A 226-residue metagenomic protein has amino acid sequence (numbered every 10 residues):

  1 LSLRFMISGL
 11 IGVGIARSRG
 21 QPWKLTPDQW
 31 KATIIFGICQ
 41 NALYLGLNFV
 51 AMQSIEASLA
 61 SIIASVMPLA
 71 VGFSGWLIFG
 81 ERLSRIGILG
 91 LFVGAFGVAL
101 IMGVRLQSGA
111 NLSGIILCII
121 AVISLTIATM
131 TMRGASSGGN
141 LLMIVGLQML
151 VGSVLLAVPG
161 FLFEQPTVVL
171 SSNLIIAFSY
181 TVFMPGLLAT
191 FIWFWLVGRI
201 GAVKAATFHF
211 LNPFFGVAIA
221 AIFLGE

Functional and structural regions predicted by a protein language model:
L1-S8, F49-P68, N111-S124, S171-G186: Structural signature of hydrophobic alpha-helical transmembrane segments
R4, A51, L77-F79, L83 (+5 more regions): Hydrophobic/aromatic residues within transmembrane alpha-helices of multi-pass small-molecule transporters
M6, V13, G37-A42, G46 (+6 more regions): Hydrophobic/small/kink-forming positions within alpha-helical transmembrane segments of polytopic membrane proteins
S8-G12, V71-F73, L77, S108-E164 (+2 more regions): Transmembrane alpha-helical segments that form core, pore/gating elements of small-molecule transporters/exporters
G12, V66, S74, L83-V104 (+5 more regions): Hydrophobic transmembrane alpha-helices of multi-pass small-molecule transport proteins
V13-A64, L100, V182-I200: Specific transmembrane alpha-helical segments of multi-pass solute transporters/efflux pumps, especially DMT/EamA
D28-G37, L83-A95, G114-C118, G139-M149 (+1 more regions): Cytoplasmic-side transmembrane-helix entry/capping segments in multi-pass membrane proteins
F49-Q53, A99-S113, G160-F178, A221-E226: Membrane-interface helix termini and inter-helical loops of multi-pass transporters
